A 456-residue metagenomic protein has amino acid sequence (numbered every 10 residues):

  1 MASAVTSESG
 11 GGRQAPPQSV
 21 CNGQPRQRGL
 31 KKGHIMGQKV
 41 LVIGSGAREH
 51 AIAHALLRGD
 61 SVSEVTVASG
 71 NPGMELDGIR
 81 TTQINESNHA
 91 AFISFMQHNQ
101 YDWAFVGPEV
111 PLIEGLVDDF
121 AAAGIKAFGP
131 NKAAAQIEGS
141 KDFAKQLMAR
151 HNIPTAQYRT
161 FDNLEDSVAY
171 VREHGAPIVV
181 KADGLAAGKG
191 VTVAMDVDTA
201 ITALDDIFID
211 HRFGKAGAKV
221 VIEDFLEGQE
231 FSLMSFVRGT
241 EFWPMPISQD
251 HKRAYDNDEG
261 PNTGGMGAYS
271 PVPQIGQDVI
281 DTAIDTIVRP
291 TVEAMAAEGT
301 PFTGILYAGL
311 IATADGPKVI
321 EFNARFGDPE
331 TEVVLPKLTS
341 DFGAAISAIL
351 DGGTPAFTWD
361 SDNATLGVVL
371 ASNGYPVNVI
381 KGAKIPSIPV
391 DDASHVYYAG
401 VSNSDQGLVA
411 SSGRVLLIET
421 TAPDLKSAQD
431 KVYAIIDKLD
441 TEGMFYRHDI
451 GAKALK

Functional and structural regions predicted by a protein language model:
G10-G11, K32-K132: ATP-binding N-terminal substructure of ATP-dependent carboxylate-amine bond-forming enzymes
Q18-I35: Short, Lys/Arg-enriched N-terminal segments with co-localized hydrophobic residues within the first ~10-30 amino acids
T81-S87, R159-N163, A194: Short acidic-hydrophobic, aromatic-tinged amphipathic segments that line or gate anion-handling sites
F128-G190: A conserved helix-loop-beta module that forms one wall/lid of the active-site cleft in ATP-utilizing catalytic domains
V191-P329: Internal nucleotide-binding/catalytic subdomain
I284-L306, N323-D391: Active-site "cap" helix and flanking loop/linker of ATP-utilizing ligase/carboxylase catalytic domains
S347-K456: Peripheral (often C-terminal) accessory segments that flank ATP-dependent C-N-forming ligase machineries
